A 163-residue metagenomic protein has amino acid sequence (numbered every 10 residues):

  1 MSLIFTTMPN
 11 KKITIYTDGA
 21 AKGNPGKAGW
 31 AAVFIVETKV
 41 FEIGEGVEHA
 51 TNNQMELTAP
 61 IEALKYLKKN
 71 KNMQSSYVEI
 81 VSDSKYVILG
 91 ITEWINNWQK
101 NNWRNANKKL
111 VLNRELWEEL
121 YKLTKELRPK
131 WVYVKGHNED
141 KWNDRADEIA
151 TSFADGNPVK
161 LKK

Functional and structural regions predicted by a protein language model:
L3-Q54, K65-K68, D147-K163: RNase H-like nuclease fold core
A20-N24, I61-R145, I149, A154: RNase H catalytic domain
E56, P60: Short, conserved alpha-helix that lines the donor NDP-sugar binding/gating region of sugar-transfer enzymes
